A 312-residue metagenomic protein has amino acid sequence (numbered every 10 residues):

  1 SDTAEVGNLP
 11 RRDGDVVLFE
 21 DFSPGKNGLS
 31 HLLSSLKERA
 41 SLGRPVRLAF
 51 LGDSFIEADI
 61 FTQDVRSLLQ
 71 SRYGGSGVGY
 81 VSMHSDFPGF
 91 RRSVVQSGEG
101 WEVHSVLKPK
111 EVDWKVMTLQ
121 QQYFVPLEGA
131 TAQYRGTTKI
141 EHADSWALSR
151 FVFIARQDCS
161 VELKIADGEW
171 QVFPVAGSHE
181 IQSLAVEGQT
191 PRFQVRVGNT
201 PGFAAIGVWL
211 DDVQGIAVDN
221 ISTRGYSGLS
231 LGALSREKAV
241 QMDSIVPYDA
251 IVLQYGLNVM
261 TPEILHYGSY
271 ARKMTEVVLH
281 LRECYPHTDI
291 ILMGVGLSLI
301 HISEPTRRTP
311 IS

Functional and structural regions predicted by a protein language model:
D2-F50, T118-L119, P126-L127: Membrane/wall-proximal cationic-aromatic binding patches
P24-K37, L231-D243, R272-H280: Alpha-helical scaffolding within the catalytic cores of extracellular/periplasmic polymer-degrading hydrolases
R44-R47, I216-A217, V246-A250, Y285-I290: Loop/turn elements at helix/coil->beta-strand transitions in domains of secreted/extracellular proteins
D53: Extended, alpha-helix-rich binding/interface surfaces that flank or overlap catalytic cores and mediate recognition
E57-D158, E162-K164, F173-R272: Conserved SGNH/GDSL esterase-like catalytic core that processes O-acyl groups on lipids and polysaccharides
A250-G256, M274, V278, D289-G294: Conserved, well-ordered alpha-helix/loop/beta-strand core segments that scaffold catalytic motifs
T261-P262, S298-I300: Short, solvent-exposed loop/turn segments at secondary-structure junctions
I300-S312: Single conserved hydrophobic/aromatic residue that forms the stacking wall/gate of nucleotide- or nucleobase-binding
